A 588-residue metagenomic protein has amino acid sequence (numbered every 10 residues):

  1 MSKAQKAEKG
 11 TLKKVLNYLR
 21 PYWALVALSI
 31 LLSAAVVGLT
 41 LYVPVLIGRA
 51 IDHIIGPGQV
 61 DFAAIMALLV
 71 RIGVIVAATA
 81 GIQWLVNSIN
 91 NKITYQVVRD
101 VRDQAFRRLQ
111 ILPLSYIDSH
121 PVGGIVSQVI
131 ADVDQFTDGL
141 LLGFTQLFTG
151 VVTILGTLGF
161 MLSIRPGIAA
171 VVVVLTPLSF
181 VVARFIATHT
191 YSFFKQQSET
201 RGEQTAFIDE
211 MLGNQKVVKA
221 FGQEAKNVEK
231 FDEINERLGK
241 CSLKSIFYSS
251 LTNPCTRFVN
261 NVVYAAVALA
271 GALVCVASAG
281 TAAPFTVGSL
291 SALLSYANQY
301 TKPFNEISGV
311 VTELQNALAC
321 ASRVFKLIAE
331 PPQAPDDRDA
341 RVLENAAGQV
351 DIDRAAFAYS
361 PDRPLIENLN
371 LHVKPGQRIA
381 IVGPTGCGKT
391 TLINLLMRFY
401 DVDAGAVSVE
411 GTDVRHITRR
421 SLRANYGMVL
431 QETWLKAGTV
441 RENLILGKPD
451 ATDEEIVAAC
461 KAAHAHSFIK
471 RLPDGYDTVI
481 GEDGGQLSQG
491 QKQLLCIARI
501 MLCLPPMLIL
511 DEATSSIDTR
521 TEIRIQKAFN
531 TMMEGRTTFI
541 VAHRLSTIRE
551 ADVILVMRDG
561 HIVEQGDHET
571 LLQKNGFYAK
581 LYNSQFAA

Functional and structural regions predicted by a protein language model:
A4-E8, L31-L32, L39-D52, I75-V122 (+11 more regions): Juxtamembrane helix-loop junctions of ABC transporter transmembrane domains
E8-W23, I125: A short amphipathic helical element positioned immediately N-terminal to and/or at the very start of a transmembrane
R20, L31, I82, V86 (+4 more regions): Hydrophobic alpha-helical transmembrane segments of ABC transporter permease domains
A24, L114-S115, A131-L140, F144 (+6 more regions): An intracellular "coupling" helix at the cytosolic face of ABC transporter transmembrane type-1 domains
V26-L85, L162-G167, S278-P284: Transmembrane helix-loop-helix hairpins at lipid-water interfaces of multipass membrane proteins, especially the type-1
D61, F160-P177, K244-S322, L327-I328: Helix-loop-helix
A329, D336, L343-A588: ABC-type nucleotide-binding domain
